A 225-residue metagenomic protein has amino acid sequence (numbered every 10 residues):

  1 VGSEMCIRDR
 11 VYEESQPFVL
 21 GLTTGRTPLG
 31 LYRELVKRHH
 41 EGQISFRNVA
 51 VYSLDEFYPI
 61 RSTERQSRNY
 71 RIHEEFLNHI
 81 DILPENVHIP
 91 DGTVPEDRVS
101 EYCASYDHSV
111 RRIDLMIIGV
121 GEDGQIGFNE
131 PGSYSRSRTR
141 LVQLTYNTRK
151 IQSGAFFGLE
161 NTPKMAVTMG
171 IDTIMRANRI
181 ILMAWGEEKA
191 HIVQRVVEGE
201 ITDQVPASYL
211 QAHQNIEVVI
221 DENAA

Functional and structural regions predicted by a protein language model:
V1-I7: Short, small-residue-biased leader/transition segments that mark boundaries at the very start of proteins
E14-E41: Glycine-rich N-terminal segment of FAD-binding domains in flavoprotein oxidoreductases, spanning the beta-loop-helix
P17-F18, T27, L31, S105-S133: A glycine-rich beta-strand to alpha-helix segment that forms a phosphate/ribose-binding loop at ligand/cofactor sites
G21-G25, S53, P90, I117-V120 (+2 more regions): Short beta-strand segments
E34-S45, R68-Y70, P131-R140, G199-I201: A glycine- and small-aliphatic-rich helix-loop capping segment at beta-alpha/alpha-beta transitions that lines
I44-I117: Ligand-binding beta-strand-loop-alpha-helix segment within the catalytic cores of soluble metabolic enzymes
D123, G127-I171: Class I SAM-dependent methyltransferase SAM-binding "motif I" and its flanking Rossmann-like core
M169-D172, R176-A225: ATP/nucleoside-binding phosphotransfer catalytic cores, i.e., glycine-rich phosphate-binding loops
